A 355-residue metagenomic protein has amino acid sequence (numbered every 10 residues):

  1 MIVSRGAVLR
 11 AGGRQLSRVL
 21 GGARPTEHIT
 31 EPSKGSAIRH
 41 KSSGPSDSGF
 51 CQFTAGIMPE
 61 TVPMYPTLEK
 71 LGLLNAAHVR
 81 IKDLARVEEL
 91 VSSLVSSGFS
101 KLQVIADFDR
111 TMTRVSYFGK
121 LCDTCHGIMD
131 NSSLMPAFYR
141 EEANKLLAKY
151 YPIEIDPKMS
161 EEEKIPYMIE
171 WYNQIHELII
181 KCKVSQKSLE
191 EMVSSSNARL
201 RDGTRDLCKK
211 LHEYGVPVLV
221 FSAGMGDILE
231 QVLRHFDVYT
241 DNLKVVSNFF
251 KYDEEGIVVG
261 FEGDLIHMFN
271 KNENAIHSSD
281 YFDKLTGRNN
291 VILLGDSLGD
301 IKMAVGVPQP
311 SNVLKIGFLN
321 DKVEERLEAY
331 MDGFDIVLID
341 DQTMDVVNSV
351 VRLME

Functional and structural regions predicted by a protein language model:
M1-G12: N-terminal chloroplast transit peptides
L20, R24-P25: Compositionally biased, intrinsically disordered low-complexity segments enriched in Pro/Arg/Gln/His
R39-K41: N-terminal mitochondrial targeting presequences
C51-E254, A329-Y330, F334: Alpha-helical substrate-recognition element adjacent to the catalytic core
V220-A223, N290-D340: Acidic, Mg2+-coordinating phosphoryl-transfer loop and its flanking beta/alpha structural elements, shared across
D241-D283: Active-site-proximal segments of catalytic enzyme domains that coordinate small-molecule cofactors or metal ions
H267-G306: Conserved Lys-Pro-Asp/Glu-containing loop-to-beta segment of HAD-superfamily phosphomonoesterases, centered on
D332-E355: C-terminal functional extensions of proteins
